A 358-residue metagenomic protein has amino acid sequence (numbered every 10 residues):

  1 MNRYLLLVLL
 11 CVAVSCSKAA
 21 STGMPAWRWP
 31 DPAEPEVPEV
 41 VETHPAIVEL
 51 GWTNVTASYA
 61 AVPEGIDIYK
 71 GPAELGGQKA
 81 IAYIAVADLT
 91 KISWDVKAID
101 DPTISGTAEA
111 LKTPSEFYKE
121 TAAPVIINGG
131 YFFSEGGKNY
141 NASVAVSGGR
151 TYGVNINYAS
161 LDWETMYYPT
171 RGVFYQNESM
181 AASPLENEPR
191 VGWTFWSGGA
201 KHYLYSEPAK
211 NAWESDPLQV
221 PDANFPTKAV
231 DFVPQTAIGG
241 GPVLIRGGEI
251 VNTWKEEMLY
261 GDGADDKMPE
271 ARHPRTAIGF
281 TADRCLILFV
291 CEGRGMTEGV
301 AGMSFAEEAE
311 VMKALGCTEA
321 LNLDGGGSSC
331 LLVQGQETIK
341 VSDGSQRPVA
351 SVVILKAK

Functional and structural regions predicted by a protein language model:
M1-Y4: Positively charged n-region of N-terminal signal peptides that target proteins for export
L6-L9: Sec-dependent N-terminal signal peptides
A13-S15: C-terminal motif of bacterial Sec signal peptides marking the signal peptidase cleavage site
S17-K358: Gly/Ser/Thr/Pro-rich low-complexity, intrinsically disordered segments
